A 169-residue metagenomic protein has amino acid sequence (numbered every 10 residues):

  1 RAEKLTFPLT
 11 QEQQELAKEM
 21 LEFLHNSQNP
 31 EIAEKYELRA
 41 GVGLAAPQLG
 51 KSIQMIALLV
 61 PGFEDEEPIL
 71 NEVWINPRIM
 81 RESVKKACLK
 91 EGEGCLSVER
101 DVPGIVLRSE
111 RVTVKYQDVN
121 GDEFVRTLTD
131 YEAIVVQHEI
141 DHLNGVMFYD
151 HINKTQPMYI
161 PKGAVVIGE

Functional and structural regions predicted by a protein language model:
R1-E169: Positively charged
